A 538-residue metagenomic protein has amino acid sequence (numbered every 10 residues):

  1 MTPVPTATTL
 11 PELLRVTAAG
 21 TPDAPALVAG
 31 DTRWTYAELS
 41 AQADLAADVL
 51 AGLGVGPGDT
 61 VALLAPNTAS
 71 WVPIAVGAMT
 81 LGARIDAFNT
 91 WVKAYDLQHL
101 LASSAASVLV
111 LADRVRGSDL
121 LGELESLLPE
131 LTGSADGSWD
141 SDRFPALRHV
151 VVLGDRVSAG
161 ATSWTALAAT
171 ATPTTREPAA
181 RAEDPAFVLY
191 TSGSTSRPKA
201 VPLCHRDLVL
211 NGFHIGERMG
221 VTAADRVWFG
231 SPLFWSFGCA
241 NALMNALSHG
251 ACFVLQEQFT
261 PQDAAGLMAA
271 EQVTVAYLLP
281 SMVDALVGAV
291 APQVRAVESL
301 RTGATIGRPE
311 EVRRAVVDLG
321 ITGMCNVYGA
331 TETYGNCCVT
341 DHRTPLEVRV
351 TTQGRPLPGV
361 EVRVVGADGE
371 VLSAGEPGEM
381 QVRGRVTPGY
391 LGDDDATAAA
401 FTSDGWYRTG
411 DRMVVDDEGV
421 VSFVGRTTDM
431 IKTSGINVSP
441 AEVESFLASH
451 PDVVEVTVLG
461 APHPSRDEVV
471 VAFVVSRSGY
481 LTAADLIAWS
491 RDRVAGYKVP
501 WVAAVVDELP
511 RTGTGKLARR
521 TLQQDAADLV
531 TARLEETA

Functional and structural regions predicted by a protein language model:
T2-A7, D23-T68, V72, V76 (+5 more regions): Conserved AMP-binding/adenylate-forming core of the ANL superfamily
A7, P22-D23, R143-L147, V151-V152 (+6 more regions): Conserved pre-ATP/AMP-binding loop-to-beta segment of ANL
G52-L53, A83-S163, S478-G479: Structural core segment of the AMP-binding/adenylate-forming
V92-H99, L109-L111, V382-G384, P388-G389 (+5 more regions): AMP-binding/adenylate-forming catalytic core of the ANL superfamily
T165-A166, S248, A270-L278, V287-E347 (+2 more regions): Gly/Ser/Thr-rich phosphate-binding loop
V209-F229, F234-V275, A285, A289: Conserved AMP-binding/adenylation subdomain of ANL enzymes
R349, E361-Q381, D417-E418, G479-A483 (+1 more regions): Conserved beta-loop-beta connector loops within the AMP-binding
R355-G359, D368-A400, V438: Conserved ATP/PPi-binding loop(s) of AMP-dependent carboxylate-activating enzymes
